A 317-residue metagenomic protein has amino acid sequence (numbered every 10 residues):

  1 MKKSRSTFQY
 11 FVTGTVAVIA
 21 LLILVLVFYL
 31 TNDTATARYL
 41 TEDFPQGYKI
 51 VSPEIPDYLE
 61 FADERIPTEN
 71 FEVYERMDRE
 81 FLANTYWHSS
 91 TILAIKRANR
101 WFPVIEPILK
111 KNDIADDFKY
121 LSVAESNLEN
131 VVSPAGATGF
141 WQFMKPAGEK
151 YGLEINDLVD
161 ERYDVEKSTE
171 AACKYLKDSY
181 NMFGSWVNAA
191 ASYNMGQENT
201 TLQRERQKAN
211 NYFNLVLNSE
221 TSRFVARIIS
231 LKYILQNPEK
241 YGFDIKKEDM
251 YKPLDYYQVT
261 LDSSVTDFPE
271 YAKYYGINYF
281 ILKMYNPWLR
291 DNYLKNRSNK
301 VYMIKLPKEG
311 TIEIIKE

Functional and structural regions predicted by a protein language model:
K2-D113: An acidic, Gly/Ser/Thr/Pro-rich helix-cap/linker signature
I50-P53, S219, S263-T266, I277: Short coil/turn linker and secondary-structure boundary residues
T68-M250, L289-K295: Catalytic glycan-binding domains that act on GlcNAc-containing polysaccharides
G148, T266, T311-E313: Generic "edge-of-domain/loop-turn" microfeature
K232, S263, K308-G310: Non-catalytic surface loops within mature trypsin-like serine protease
K246-G276, K300: Primarily a LysM-type cell-wall glycan-binding module
F268-N296: LysM (lysin motif) carbohydrate-binding repeats in extracellular/periplasmic proteins that recognize
Y285-E317: Extracellular LysM carbohydrate-binding repeats and other cell-envelope/extracellular binding modules
